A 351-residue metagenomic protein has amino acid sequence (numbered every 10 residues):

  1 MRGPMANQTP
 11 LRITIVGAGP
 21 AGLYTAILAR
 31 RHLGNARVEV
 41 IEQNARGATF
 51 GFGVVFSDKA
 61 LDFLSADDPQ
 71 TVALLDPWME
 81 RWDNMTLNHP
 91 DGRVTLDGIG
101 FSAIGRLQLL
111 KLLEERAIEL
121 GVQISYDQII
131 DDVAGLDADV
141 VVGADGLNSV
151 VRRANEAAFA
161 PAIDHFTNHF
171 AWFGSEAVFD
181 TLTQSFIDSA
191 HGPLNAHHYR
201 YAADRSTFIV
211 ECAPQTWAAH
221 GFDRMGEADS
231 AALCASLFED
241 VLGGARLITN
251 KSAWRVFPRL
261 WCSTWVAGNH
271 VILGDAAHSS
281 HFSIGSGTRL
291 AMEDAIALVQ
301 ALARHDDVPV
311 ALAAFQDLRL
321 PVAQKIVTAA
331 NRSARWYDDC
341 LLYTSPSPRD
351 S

Functional and structural regions predicted by a protein language model:
M1-L11, R31-H32: Extreme N-terminal leader/targeting segments of oxidoreductases
A6-T9, S57-W172: Conserved N-terminal helical subregion
T9-G19: Beta1/beta-strand and adjacent pyrophosphate-binding region of the FAD-binding site in flavoprotein oxidoreductases
A18-L28, V142-G143, A253-R332, W336: Conserved mid-domain beta->alpha element of the FAD-binding
R30-F50: Glycine-rich FAD pyrophosphate-binding loop
A45-D62: Conserved N-terminal glycine-rich FAD pyrophosphate-binding loop of Rossmann-like flavoproteins
E115, D137-F257, W261: Conserved FAD-binding catalytic core of PHBH/FMO-like flavoproteins
Y343-D350: Conserved small/polar residues in nucleotide/adenosyl-binding loops
